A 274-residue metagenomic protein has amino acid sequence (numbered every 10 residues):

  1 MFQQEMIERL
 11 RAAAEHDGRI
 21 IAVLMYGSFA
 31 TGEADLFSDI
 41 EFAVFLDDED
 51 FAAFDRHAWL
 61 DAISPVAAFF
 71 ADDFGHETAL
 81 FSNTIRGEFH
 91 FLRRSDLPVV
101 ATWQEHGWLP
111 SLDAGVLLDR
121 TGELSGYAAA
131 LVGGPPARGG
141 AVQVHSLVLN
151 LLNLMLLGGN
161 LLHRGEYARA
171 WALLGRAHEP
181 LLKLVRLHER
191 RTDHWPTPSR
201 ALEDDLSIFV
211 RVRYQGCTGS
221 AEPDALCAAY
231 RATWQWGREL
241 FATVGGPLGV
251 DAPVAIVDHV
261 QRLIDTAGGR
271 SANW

Functional and structural regions predicted by a protein language model:
M1-V23: Helical scaffold of the NTase/Pol beta-like nucleotidyltransferase catalytic core
E5, A62-R164, R169, R176-H178 (+2 more regions): Conserved NTP/Mg2+-binding pocket subregion across the NTase superfamily
R9, Y26-S28, D72-H76: Short alpha-helical segments and helix-capping/turn motifs at coil-helix boundaries
A12-H16, T31-L36, T78-A79: Short secondary-structure boundary/capping segments within folded domains
Y26-D61, F89-H90: Catalytic metal-binding acidic patch
D35-S38, A101-W103, S199: Short aromatic-enriched loop/helix-cap "lid" or pocket-rim segments at secondary-structure transitions that line
G134-W274: Conserved nucleotidyltransferase catalytic core and NTase-mimicking acidic/glycine-rich helix/loop elements in nucleic
